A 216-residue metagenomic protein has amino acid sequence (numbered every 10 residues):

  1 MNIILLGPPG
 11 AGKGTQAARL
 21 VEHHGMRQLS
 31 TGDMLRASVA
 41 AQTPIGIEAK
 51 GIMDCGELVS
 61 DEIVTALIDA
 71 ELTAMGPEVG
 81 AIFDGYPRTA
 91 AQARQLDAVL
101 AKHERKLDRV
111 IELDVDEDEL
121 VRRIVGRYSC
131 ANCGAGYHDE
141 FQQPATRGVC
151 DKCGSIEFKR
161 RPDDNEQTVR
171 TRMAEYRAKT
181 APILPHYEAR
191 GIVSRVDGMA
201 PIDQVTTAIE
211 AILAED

Functional and structural regions predicted by a protein language model:
M1-D216: Glycine-rich phosphate-binding loop of ATP-dependent small-molecule kinases
